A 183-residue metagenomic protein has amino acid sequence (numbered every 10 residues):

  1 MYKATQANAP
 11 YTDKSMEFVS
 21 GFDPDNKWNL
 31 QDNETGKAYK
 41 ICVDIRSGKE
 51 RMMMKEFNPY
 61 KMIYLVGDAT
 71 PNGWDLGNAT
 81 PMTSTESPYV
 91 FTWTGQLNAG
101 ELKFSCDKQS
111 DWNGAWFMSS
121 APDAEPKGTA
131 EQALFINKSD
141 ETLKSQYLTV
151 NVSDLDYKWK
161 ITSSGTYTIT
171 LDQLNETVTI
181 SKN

Functional and structural regions predicted by a protein language model:
M1-N183: Insoluble glucan recognition modules
